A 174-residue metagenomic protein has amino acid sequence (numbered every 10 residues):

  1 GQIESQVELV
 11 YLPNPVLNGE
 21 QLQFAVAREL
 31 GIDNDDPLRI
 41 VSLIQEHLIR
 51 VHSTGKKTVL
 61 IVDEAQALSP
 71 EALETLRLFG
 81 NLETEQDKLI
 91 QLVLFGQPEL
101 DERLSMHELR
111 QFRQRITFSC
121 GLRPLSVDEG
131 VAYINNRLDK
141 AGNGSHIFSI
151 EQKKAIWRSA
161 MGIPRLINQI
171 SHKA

Functional and structural regions predicted by a protein language model:
Q2, Q21-E29, L43, E71 (+4 more regions): Alpha-helical scaffold elements adjacent to nucleotide-binding pockets in ATP/GTP-utilizing enzyme cores
E4-L9, L17-D35: Conserved NTP-binding/hydrolysis module of P-loop NTPases
L17-Q21, D33-T75, T84-K88, L125-G130 (+2 more regions): Mid-core helix/loop region of P-loop NTP-binding domains shared across ATPases and GTPases
I32, V51-G55, L82-T84, V93 (+2 more regions): Helix-loop-helix "sensor" segment of P-loop NTPases
I61, G96, G121: Conserved Rossmann-like nucleotide-binding pocket used by diverse enzymes that bind dinucleotide cofactors
E64, L94-E99: A short beta-strand-to-loop transition that corresponds to the Sensor-1 phosphate-sensing loop of AAA+ P-loop ATPases
